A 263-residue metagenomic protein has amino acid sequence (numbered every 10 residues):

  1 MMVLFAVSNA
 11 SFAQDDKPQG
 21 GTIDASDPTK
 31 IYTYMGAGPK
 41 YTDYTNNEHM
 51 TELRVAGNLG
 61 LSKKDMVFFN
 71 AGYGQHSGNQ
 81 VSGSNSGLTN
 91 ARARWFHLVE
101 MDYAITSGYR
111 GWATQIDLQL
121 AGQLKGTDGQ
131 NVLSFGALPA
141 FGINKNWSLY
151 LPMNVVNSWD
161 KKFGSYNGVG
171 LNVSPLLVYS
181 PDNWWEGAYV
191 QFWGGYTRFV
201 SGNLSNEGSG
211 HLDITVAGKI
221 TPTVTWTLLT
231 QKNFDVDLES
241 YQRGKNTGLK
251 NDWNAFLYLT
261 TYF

Functional and structural regions predicted by a protein language model:
Q14-V81, N254, Y258-Y262: Short glycine/proline- and aromatic-enriched beta-strand/turn motifs that initiate or cap beta-hairpins
D24-S26, P39-E48, G78-S86, G122-D128 (+4 more regions): Outer-membrane beta-barrel domain signature
I31, H49-L53, G57, N85-A91 (+5 more regions): Residues that define the transmembrane beta-barrel architecture of outer-membrane proteins
P39, V55-L59, A93-H97, Y103 (+7 more regions): Residues on the lipid-exposed face of transmembrane beta-strands in outer-membrane beta-barrel proteins
P39-T45, A71-S77, H97-V99, L118-G126 (+6 more regions): Transmembrane beta-strands of outer-membrane beta-barrel pores
K63-F69, E100-I116, K145-L149, D182-Q191 (+2 more regions): Repeated loop/turn-to-beta-strand initiation elements of outer-membrane beta-barrel proteins
F69-S174: Outer-membrane pore/translocation modules
Y196, N206-F263: Predominantly the C-terminal beta-signal and adjacent terminal strand-loop region of outer-membrane beta-barrel
